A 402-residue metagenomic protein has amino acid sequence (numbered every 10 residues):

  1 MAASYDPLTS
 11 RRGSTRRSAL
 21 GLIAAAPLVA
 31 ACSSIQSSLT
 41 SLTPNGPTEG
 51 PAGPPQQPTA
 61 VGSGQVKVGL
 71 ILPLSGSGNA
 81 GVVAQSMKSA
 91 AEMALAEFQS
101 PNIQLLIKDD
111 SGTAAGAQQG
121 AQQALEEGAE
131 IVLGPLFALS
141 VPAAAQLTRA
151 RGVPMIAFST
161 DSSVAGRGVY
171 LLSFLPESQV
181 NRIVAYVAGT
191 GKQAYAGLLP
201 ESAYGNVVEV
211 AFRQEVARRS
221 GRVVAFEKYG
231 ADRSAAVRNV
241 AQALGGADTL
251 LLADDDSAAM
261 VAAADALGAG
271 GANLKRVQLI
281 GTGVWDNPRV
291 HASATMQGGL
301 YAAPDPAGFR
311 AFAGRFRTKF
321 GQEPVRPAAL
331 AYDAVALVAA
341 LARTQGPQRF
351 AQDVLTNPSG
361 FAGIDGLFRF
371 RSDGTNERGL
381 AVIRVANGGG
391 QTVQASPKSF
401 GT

Functional and structural regions predicted by a protein language model:
M1-A31: N-terminal secretory signal peptides
S33-Q36: Bacterial signal peptide processing site
Q85-S86, E97-S163: Beta-alpha junction/loop-to-helix N-cap segments that form part of ligand/metal-binding clefts
A124-L136, I156-F158, A196-L199, A247-M260 (+2 more regions): Periplasmic-binding protein-like
P154-I156, S163-A185, F226-E227, T295-D305: Short beta-strand elements at the ligand-binding edges of bilobed clamshell
L171-K228: An alpha-beta-alpha
A247, S257-Y332, Q345-G346: Extracellular/periplasmic periplasmic-binding protein-like sensory domains
F320-Q394: Segments of small-molecule ligand-sensing domains
